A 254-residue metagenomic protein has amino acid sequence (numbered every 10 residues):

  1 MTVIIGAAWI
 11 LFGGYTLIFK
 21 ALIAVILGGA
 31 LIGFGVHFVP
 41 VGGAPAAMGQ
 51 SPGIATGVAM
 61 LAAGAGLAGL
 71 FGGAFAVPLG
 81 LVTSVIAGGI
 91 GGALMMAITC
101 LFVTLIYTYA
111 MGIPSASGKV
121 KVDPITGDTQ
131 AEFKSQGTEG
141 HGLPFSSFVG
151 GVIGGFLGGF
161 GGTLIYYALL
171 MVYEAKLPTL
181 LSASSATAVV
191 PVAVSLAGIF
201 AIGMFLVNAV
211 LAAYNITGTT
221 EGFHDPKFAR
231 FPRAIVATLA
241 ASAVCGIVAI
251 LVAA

Functional and structural regions predicted by a protein language model:
M1-A8, G14-Y15, F19, V82 (+2 more regions): C-terminal transmembrane helix-loop-helix hairpin of multi-pass membrane proteins
A21-V41: N-terminal signal-anchor/start-transfer transmembrane helix
G28-I32, M95-T99, V103, G154 (+5 more regions): Alpha-helical transmembrane segments of multipass membrane proteins
H37-I54, A229: Membrane-helix interface "capping/anchor" motifs
G53-G73: A generic, lipid-embedded transmembrane alpha helix
G72-C100: Alpha-helical transmembrane-segment detector that highlights a single hydrophobic TM helix and its immediate
G89-G112, I202: Hydrophobic alpha-helical membrane-embedded segments
M111-T138, I216-P226: Juxtamembrane inter-helical linkers in multi-pass membrane proteins
